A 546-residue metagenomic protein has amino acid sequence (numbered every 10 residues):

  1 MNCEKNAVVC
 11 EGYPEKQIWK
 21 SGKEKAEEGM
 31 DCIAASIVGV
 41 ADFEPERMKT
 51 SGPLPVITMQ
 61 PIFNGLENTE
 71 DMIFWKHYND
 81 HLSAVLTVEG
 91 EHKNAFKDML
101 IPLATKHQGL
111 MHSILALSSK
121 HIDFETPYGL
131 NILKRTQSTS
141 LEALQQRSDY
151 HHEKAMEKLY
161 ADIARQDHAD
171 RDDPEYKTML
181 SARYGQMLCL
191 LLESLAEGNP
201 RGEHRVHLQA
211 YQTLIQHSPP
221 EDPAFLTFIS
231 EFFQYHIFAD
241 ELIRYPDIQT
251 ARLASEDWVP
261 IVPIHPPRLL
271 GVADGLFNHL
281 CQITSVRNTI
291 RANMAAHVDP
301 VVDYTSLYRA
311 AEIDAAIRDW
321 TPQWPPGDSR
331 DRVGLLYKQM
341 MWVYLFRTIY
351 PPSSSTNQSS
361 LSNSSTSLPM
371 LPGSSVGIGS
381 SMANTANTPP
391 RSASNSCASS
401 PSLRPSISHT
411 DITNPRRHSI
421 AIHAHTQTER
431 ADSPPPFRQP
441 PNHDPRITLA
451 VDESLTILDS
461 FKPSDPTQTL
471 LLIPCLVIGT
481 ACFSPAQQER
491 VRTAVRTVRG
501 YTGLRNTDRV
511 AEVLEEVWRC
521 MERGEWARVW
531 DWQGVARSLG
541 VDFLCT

Functional and structural regions predicted by a protein language model:
M1-M179, E197-T546: Intrinsically disordered, low-complexity activation-like regions
R183-Y184: Short, well-ordered secondary-structure microsegments that present a prominent hydrophobic/aromatic side chain
M187-S194: Conserved beta-ketoacyl condensing-enzyme motif
